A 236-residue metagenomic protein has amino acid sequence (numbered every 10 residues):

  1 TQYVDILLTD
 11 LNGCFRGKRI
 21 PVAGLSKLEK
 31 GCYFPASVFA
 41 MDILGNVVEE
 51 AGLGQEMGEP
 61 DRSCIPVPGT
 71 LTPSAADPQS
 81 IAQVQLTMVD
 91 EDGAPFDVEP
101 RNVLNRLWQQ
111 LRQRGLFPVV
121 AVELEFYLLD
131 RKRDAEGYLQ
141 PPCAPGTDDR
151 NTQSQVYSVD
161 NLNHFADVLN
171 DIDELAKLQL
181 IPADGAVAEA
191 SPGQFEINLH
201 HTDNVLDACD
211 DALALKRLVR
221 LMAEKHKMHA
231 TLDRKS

Functional and structural regions predicted by a protein language model:
T1-G185, D207-A214: ATP/Mg2+-dependent ligation/transfer catalytic cores
R114-G115, V205-A208, R220-A230: Secondary-structure transition/capping motifs at alpha-helix termini and the adjoining loop/turn into the next element
L124, E189-I197: Short, conserved phosphate-binding/catalytic loop or strand-edge motifs used in phosphoryl-/nucleotidyl-transfer
D171, L218-L221: Alpha-helical scaffold segments in carbohydrate-active enzymes
A188, L232-D233: Long, charged, glycine-rich C-terminal linkers/tails
S236: Conserved small/polar residues in nucleotide/adenosyl-binding loops
